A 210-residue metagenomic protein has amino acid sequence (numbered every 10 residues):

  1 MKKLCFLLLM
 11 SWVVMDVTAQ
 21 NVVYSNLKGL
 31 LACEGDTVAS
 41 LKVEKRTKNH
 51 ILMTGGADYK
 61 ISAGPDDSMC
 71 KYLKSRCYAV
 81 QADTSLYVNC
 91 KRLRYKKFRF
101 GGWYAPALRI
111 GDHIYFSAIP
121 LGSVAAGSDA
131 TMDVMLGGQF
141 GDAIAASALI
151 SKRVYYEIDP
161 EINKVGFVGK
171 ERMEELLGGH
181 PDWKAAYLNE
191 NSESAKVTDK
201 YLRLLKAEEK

Functional and structural regions predicted by a protein language model:
M1-V23: Bacterial Sec-dependent N-terminal signal peptides
L8-V13, L31-G35, K45, S192: Generic low-complexity, intrinsically disordered sequence content enriched in small uncharged/hydrophobic residues
D16-N21, L27, K200, L204: Generic hydrophobic/packing signal
V22-P181: Aromatic-patch recognition
E174-K210: C-terminal partner/receptor-binding element of secreted or periplasmic proteins
